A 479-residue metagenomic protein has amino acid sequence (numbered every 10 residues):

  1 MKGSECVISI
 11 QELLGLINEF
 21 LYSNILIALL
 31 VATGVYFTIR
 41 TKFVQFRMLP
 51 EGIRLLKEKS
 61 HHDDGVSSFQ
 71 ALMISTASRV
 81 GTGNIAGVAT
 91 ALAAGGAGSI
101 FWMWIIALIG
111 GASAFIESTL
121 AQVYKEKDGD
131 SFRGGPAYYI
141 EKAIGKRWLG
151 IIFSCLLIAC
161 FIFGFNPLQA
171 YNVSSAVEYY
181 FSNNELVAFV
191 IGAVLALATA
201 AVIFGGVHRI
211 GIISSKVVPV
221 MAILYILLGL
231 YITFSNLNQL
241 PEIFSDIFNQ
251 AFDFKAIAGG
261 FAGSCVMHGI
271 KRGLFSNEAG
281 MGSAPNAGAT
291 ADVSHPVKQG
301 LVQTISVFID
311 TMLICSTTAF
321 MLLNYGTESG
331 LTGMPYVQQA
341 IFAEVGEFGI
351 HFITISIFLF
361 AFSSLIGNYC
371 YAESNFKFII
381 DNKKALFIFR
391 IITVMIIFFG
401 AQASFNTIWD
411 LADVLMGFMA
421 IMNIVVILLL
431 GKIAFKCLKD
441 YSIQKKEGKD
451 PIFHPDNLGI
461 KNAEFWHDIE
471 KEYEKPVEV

Functional and structural regions predicted by a protein language model:
K2-T82, L92-G98, G110, F398 (+6 more regions): N-terminal alpha-helical transmembrane segments of multi-pass membrane transport and channel/translocase proteins
N18-E51, A93-D130, I309-C315, I350 (+1 more regions): Extracellular loop-to-transmembrane helix junctions
L29-Y36, R40-I53, Y171-V177, V187-S235 (+3 more regions): Membrane-interface loop-to-helix entry segments
T33-T38, I106-D130, P136-A137, E141-Y171 (+2 more regions): Helix-loop-helix module between adjacent transmembrane segments
T38, F115-Y124, G129, L228-D246 (+4 more regions): Extracellular/periplasmic helix-exit of transmembrane alpha-helices
F43-S68, T90-I100, W104, A112-I144 (+3 more regions): Flexible loop linkers connecting adjacent transmembrane helices in multi-pass alpha-helical membrane transporters
L49, F181-A193, H208, I212-S276 (+2 more regions): Helix-loop-helix junctions that connect adjacent transmembrane segments in multi-pass membrane transporters
H62-A94, L120-V123, D128-A137, E141 (+2 more regions): Alpha-helical membrane segments and immediately flanking helix-loop junctions that form or couple to the substrate/ion
